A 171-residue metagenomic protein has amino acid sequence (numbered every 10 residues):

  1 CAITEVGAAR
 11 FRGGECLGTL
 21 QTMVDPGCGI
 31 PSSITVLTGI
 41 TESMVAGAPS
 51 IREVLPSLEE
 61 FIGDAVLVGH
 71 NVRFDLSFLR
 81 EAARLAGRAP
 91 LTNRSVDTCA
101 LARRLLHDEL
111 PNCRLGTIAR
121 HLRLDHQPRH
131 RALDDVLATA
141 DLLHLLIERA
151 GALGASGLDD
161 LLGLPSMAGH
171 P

Functional and structural regions predicted by a protein language model:
C1-N93, D108-H130: Conserved non-catalytic scaffold segment of RNase H-like nuclease domains
G14, D25, L101-R104, L164-M167: Short, solvent-exposed coil/turn elements at secondary-structure transition points
V54, A102, A138-T139: Short Asp/Glu-rich motifs
A89-R103: Conserved beta-strand -> loop -> alpha-helix junction used to position metal-binding or nucleic-acid-contacting
H121, A140-P171: Acidic two-metal-ion nuclease catalytic site recognized across multiple nuclease folds, prominently DnaQ/RNase D-T
H126-L145: A charged, well-structured terminal subsegment
